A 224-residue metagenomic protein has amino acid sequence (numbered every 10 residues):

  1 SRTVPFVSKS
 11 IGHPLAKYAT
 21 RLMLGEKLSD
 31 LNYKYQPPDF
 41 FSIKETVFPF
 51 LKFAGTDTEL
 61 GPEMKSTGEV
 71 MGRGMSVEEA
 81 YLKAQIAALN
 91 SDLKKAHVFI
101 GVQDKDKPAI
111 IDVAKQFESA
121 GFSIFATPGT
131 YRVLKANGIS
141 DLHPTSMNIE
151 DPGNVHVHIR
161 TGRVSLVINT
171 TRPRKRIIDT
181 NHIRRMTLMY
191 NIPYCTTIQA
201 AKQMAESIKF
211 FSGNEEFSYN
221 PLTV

Functional and structural regions predicted by a protein language model:
S1-L93: ATP-dependent carboxylate activation and anion-phosphoryl transfer catalytic cores that bind Mg-ATP to form
V77-K83, V102-K105, S123-A126, T145-N154: A general structural motif
Q85-V98, F117-S119, H158-V164: Glycine-rich phosphate/diphosphate-binding loops that line cofactor/substrate pockets in enzymes
V98-P108, Q116-G121: Cofactor-pocket helix-loop regions in the catalytic cores of large enzyme subunits
F99, G121-V133: Short internal beta-strands
S146-M147, P152-V224: Peripheral docking tails and interdomain loops at the edges of cofactor- or intermediate-handling domains
